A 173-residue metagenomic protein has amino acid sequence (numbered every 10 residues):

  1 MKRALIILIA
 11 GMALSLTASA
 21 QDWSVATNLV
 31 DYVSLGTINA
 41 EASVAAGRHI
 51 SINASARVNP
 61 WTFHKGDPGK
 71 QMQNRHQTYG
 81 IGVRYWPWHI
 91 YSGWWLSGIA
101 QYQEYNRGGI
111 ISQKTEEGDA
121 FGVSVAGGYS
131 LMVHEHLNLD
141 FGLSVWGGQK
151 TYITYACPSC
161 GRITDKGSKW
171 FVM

Functional and structural regions predicted by a protein language model:
M1-A4, A20, E135: Positively charged n-region of N-terminal signal peptides that target proteins for export
I6-S15: Bacterial N-terminal signal peptides
L14-D22: Sec/Tat signal peptide C-region and signal peptidase I cleavage site
Q21-W23, S34-I38, Q73-Y79, E117-V123 (+1 more regions): Residues that define the transmembrane beta-barrel architecture of outer-membrane proteins
D22-V25, H64-G66, G108-S112, C160-K166: Extracytoplasmic loops and strand-loop junctions of Gram-negative outer membrane beta-barrel proteins
S24-E41, N59: Solvent-exposed loop/turn segments connecting transmembrane beta-strands in outer-membrane beta-barrel proteins
V44-F141: Gram-negative (and chloroplast) outer-membrane scaffold detector with strong preference for beta-barrel transmembrane
M132-M173: Predominantly the C-terminal beta-signal and adjacent terminal strand-loop region of outer-membrane beta-barrel
